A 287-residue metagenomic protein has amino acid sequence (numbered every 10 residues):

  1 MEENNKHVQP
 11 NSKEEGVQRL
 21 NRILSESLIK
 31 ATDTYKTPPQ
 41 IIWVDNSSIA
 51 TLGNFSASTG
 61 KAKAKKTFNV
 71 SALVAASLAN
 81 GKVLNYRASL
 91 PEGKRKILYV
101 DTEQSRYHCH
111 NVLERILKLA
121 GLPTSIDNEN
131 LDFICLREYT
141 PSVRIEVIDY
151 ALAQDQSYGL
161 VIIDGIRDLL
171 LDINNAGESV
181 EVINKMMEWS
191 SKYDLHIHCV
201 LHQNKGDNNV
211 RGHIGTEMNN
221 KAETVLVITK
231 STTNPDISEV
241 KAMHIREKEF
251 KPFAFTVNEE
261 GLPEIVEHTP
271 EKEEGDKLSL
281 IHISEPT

Functional and structural regions predicted by a protein language model:
E2-S12: Interdomain "pre-motor" coupling segment immediately N-terminal to P-loop NTPase/helicase cores
S12-I116: The Walker A/P-loop phosphate-binding site
A57-T59, K63, F68, G177-E264: Phosphate-binding/switch region of NTP-binding enzymes
A72-L73, H108-I116, V147, A151 (+4 more regions): Alpha-helical scaffold elements adjacent to nucleotide-binding pockets in ATP/GTP-utilizing enzyme cores
P91-N174, T269-E271: Conserved inter-motif catalytic segment of the P-loop NTP-binding fold
P263-S279: Basic, amphipathic alpha-helix used for nucleic-acid engagement in HTH/winged-helix/SANT-Myb modules and analogous
L278-T287: Residue-level detector of conserved catalytic or cofactor/ligand-binding positions in enzyme active sites
